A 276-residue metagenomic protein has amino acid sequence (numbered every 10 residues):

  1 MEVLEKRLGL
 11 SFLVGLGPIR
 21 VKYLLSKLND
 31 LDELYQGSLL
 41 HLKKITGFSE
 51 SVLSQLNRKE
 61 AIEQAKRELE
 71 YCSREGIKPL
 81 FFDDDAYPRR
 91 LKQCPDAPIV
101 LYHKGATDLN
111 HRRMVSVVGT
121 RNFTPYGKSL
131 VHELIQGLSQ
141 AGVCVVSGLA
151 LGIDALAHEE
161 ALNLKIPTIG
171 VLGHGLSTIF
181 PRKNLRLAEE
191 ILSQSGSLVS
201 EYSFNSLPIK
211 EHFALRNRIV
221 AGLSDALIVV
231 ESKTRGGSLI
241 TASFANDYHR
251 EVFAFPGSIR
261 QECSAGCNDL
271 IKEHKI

Functional and structural regions predicted by a protein language model:
M1-D85, A254: Short, small/acidic-rich helices and loops at N termini and domain boundaries of DNA replication/processing enzymes
M1-L4, S73, F81-I276: Glycine-biased, small-residue-rich flexible motifs in mid-sequence functional cores and linkers
